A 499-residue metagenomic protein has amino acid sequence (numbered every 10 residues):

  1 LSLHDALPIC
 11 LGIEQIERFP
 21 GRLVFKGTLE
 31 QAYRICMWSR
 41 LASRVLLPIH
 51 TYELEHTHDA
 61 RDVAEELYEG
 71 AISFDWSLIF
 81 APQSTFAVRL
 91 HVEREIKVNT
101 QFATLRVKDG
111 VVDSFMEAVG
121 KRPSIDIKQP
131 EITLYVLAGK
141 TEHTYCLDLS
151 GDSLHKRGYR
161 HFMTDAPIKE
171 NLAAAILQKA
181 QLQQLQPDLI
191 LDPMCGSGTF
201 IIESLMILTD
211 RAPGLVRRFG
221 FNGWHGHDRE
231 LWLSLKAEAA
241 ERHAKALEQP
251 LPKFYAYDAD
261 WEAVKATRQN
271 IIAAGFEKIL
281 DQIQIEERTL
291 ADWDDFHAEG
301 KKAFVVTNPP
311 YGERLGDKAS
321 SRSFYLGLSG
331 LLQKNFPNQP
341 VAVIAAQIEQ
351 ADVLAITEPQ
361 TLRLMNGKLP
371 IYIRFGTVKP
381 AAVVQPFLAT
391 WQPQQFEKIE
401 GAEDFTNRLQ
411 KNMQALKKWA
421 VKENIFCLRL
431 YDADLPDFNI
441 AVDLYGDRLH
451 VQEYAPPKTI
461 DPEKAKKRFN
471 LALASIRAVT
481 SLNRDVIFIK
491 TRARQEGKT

Functional and structural regions predicted by a protein language model:
L1, I9-C10, E17-L46, L90-L105 (+5 more regions): S-adenosyl-L-methionine
L1, I9-P130, P380-Y445, Q452-A472: Non-catalytic nucleic-acid substrate-recognition regions in nucleic-acid-modifying enzymes
S2-D5, K368-P370: Extracellular interaction modules
D75-F80, W293-K301: Short amphipathic alpha-helix with an adjacent loop that forms part of the alpha/beta core around
I132-L134, A478-E496: A short amphipathic beta-strand at an alpha->beta junction
I168-W293: Conserved S-adenosyl-L-methionine
R211, L215-R242, E299-K301, P310-A342: SAM-dependent methyltransferase catalytic-core segment centered on the flexible catalytic loop and adjoining short
Q249-K253, Y257-R268, D295, F304 (+1 more regions): Conserved Class I SAM-dependent methyltransferase catalytic core
